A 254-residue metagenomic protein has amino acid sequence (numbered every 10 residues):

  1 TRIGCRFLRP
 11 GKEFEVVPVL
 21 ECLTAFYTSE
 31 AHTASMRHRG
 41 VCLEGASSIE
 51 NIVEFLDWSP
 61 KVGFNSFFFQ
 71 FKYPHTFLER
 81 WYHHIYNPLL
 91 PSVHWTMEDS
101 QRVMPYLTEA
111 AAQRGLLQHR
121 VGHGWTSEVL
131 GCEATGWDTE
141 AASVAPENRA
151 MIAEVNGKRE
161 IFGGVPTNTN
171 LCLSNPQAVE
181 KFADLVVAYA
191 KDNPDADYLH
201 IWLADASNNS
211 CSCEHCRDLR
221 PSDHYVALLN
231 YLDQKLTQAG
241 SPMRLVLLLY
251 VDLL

Functional and structural regions predicted by a protein language model:
T1-M36, E44, L90, R220: Contiguous, structured surface segment used for ligand recognition
T33-L254: Aromatic-lined carbohydrate-binding surfaces of glycoside hydrolases
